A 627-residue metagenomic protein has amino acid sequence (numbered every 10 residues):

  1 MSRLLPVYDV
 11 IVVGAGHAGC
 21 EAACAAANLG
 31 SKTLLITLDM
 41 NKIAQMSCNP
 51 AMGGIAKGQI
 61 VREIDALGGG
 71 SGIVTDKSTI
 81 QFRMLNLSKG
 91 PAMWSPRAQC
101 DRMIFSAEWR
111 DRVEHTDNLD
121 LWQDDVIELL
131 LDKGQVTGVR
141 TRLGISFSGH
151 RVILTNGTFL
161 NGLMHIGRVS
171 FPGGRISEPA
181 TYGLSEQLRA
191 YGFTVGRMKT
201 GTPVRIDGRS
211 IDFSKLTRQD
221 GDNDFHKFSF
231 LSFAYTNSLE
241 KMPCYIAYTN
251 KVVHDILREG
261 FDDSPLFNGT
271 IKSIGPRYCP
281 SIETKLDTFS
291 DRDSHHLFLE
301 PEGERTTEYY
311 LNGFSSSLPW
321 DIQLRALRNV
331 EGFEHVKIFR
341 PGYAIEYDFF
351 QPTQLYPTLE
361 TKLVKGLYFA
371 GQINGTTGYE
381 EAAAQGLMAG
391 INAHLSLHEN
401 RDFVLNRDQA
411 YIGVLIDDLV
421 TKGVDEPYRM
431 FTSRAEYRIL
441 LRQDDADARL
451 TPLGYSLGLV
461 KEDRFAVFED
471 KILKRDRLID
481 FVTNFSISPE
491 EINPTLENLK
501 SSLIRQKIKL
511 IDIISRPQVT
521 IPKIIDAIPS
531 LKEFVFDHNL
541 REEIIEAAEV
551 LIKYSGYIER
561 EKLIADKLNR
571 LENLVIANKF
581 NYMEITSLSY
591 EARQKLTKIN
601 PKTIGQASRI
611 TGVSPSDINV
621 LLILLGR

Functional and structural regions predicted by a protein language model:
L4-A18: Beta1/beta-strand and adjacent pyrophosphate-binding region of the FAD-binding site in flavoprotein oxidoreductases
V7, C24-E128, L143, T155-P172 (+5 more regions): Conserved N-terminal/central alpha/beta ligand/cofactor-binding core
V13, S146-G157: Short hydrophobic core segments
D39, K57, E186-L324, T421-P517: An anion/pyrophosphate-binding glycine-rich loop and adjacent beta-alpha core in soluble alpha-beta enzymes
L130-S146: Conserved beta-strand-loop-beta-strand element in the redox core of flavoprotein oxidoreductases
Y310-T376, V404-D417, R541-K595, N600: A glycine-rich dinucleotide-binding beta-alpha-beta segment and adjacent secondary-structure elements that constitute
A382-F403: Internal hydrophobic alpha-helix adjacent to the cofactor/substrate pocket in enzyme cavities
R434, L440, T451-S456, V460-N619 (+1 more regions): Extended, charge-enriched "interface" segments that sit outside catalytic cores
